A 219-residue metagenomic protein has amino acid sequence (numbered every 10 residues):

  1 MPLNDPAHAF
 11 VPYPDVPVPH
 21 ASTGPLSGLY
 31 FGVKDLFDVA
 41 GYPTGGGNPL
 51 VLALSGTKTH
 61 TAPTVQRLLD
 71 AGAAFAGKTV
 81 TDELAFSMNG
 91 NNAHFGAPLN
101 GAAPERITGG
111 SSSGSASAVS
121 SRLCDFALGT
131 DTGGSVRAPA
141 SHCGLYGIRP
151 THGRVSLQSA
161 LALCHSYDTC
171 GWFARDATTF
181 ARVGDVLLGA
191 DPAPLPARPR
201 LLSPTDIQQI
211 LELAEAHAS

Functional and structural regions predicted by a protein language model:
M1-C124: Gly/Ser-rich catalytic/binding loops embedded in alpha/beta enzyme cores
M1-L26, G189-S219: Amidase signature
V39, E83, G134-S135, Q209: Surface-exposed, flexible loop/turn segments at secondary-structure boundaries
K58-A62, A174-T178, A214: Electropositive phosphate-/nucleotide-binding environments in soluble metabolic enzymes
V119-S120, D125-T205, L211: Fold-level recognition of mixed alpha/beta catalytic cores in primary-metabolism enzymes, strongest
